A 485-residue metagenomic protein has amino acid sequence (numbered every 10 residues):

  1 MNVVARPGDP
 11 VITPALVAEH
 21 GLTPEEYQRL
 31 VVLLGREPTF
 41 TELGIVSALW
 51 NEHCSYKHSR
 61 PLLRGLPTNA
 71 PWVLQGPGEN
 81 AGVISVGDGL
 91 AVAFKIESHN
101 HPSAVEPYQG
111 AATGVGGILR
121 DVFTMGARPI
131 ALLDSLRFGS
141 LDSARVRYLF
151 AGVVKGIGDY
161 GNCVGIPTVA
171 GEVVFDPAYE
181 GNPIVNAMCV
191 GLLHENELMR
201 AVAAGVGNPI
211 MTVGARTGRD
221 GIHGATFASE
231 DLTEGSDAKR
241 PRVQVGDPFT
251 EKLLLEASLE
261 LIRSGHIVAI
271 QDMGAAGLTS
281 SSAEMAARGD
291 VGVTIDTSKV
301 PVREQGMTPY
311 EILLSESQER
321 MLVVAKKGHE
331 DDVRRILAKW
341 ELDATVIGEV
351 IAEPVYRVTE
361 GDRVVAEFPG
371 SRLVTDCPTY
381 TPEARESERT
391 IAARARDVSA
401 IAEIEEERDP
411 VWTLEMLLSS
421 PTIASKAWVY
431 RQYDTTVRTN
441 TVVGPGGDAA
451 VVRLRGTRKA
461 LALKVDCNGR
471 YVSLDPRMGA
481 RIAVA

Functional and structural regions predicted by a protein language model:
M1-A485: Glycine/proline-enriched, intrinsically flexible loops and inter-domain linkers
